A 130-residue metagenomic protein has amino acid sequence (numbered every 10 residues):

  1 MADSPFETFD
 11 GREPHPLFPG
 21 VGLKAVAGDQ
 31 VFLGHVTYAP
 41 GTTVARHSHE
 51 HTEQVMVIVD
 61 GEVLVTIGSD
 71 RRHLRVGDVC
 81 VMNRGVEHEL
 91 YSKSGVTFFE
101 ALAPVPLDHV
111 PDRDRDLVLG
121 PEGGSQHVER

Functional and structural regions predicted by a protein language model:
M1-Q30, R113-R130: A short, N-terminal "cap"/entry segment at the start of jelly-roll beta-barrel domains of the cupin/DSBH fold
G11-R46, T52, A101: A short glycine-rich, His/Asp/Glu-containing loop-to-beta-strand
F32, E62-L64, R71, E87 (+1 more regions): Structural motif
T43-A45, C80, R84-E89: Histidine-centered metal-chelating micro-motifs
H51-V63: Glycine- and acidic-residue-biased ligand/ion/polar-headgroup-sensing regions
V59-D60, R75-V76, S94: A cytosolic small-molecule/anion-sensing beta-strand core signal
S69-R84: Short acidic-glycine-tyrosine-enriched beta hairpin
R84-D108: Ligand-binding loop in jelly-roll beta-barrel domains
